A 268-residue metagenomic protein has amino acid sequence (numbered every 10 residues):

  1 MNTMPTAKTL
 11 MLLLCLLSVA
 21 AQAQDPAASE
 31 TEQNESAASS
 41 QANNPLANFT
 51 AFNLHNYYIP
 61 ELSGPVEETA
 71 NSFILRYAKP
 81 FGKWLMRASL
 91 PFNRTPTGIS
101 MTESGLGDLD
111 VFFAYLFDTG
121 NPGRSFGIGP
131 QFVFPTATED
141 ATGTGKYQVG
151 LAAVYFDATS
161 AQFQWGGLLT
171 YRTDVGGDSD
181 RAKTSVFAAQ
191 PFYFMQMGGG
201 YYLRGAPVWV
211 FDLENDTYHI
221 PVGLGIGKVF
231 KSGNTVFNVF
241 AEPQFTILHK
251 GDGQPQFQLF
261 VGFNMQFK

Functional and structural regions predicted by a protein language model:
M1-S39: Cleavable N-terminal export/targeting peptides
D25-K268: Transmembrane beta-barrel domains of Gram-negative outer membranes and organellar outer membranes
